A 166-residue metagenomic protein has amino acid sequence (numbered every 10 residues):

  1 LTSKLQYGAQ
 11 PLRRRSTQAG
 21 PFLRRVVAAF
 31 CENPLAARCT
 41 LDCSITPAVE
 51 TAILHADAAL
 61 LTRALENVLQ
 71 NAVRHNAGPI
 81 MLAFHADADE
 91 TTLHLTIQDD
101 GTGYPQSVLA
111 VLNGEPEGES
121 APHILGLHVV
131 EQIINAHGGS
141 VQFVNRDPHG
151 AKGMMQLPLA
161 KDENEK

Functional and structural regions predicted by a protein language model:
Y7-L12, I53-A56: Conserved micro-motifs of the catalytic ATP-binding
G8, N33-I45: Short conserved segments within the C-terminal catalytic ATPase subdomain
R13-A28: A conserved beta-strand-to-alpha-helix junction within the catalytic ATP-binding
N71-V73: Short helix-loop "hinge" at the ATP-lid/N-box region of the Bergerat-fold HATPase_c
P79-T91: Short beta-strand/loop element within the Bergerat-fold HATPase_c
G126, V130: Short alpha-helical Gxxx[C/S/T] motif in the catalytic ATP-binding
